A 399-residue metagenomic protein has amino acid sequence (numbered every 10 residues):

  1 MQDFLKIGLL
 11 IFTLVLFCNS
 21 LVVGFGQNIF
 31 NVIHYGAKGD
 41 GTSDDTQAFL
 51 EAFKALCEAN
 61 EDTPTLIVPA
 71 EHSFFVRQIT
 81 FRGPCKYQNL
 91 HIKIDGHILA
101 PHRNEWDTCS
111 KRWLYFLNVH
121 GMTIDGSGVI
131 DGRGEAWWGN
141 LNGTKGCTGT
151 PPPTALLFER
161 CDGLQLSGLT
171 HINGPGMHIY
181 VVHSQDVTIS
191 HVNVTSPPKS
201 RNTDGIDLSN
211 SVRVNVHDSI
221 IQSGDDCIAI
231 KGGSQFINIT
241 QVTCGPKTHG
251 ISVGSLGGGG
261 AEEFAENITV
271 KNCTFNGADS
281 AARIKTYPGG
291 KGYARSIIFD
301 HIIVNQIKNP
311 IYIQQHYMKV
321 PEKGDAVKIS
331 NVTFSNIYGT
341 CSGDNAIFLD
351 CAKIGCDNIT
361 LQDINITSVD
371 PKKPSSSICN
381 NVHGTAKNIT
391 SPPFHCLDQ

Functional and structural regions predicted by a protein language model:
Q2-Q399: Extracellular/periplasmic carbohydrate-active domains that bind, remodel, or depolymerize complex polysaccharides
